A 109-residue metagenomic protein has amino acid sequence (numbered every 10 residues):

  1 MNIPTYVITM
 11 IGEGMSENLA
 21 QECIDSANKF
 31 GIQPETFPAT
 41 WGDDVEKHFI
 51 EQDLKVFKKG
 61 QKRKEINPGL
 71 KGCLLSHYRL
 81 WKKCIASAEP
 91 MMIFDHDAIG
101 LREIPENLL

Functional and structural regions predicted by a protein language model:
M1-F94, A98-L109: An acidic/histidine-cluster motif and surrounding catalytic segment that typifies divalent-metal-assisted enzyme active
